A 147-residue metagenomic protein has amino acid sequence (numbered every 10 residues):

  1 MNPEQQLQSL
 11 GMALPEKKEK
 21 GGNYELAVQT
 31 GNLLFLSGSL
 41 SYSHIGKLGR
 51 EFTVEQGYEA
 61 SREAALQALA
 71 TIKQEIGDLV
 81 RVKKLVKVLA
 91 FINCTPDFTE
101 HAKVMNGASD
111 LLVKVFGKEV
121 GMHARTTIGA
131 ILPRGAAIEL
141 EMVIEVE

Functional and structural regions predicted by a protein language model:
M1-E147: Short, polar/acidic, helix-capping and beta-turn segments at strand->helix junctions that line the mouths
